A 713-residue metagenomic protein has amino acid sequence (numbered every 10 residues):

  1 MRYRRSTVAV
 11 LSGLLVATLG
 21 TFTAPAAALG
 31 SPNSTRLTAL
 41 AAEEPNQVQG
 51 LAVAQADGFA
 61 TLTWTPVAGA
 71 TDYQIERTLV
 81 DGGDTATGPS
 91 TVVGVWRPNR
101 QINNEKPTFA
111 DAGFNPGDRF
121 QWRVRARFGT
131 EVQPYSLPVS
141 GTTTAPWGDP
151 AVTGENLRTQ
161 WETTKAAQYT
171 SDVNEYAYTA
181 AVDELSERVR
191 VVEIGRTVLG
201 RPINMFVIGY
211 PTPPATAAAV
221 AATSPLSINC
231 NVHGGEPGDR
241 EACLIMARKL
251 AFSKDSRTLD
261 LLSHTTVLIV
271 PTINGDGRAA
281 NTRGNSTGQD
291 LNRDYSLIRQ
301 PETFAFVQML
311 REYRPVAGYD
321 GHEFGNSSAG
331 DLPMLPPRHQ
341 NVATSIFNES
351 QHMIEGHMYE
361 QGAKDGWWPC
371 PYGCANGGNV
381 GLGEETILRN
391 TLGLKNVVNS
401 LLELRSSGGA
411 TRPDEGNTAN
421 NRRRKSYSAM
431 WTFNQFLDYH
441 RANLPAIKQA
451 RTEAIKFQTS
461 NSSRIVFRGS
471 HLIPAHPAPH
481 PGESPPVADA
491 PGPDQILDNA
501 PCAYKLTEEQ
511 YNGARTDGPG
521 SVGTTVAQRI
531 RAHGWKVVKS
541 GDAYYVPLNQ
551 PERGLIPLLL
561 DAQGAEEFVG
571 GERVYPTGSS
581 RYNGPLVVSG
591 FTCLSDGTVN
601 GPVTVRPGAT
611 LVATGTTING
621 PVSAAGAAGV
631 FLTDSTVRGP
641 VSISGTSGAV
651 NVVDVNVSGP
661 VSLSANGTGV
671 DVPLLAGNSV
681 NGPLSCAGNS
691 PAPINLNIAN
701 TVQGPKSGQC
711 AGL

Functional and structural regions predicted by a protein language model:
M1-G30: Secretory targeting and sorting signals
A27-A41: Composition-driven, intrinsically disordered low-complexity tracts enriched in small residues
L37, S90-T91, V95-E105, G117-R119 (+3 more regions): M14 metallocarboxypeptidase catalytic domain recognition
L37-G69, P116, E131-P146: Pro/Thr/Ser/Gly-rich low-complexity, intrinsically disordered linker/stalk tracts
A70-V92: Extracellular low-complexity, O-glycosylation-prone stalks/linkers
P107-F109: Short strand-edge motifs at loop-to-beta-strand transitions and within beta-strands of extracellular beta-rich domains
Y575-L713: Extended beta-solenoid/beta-helix repeat architectures
